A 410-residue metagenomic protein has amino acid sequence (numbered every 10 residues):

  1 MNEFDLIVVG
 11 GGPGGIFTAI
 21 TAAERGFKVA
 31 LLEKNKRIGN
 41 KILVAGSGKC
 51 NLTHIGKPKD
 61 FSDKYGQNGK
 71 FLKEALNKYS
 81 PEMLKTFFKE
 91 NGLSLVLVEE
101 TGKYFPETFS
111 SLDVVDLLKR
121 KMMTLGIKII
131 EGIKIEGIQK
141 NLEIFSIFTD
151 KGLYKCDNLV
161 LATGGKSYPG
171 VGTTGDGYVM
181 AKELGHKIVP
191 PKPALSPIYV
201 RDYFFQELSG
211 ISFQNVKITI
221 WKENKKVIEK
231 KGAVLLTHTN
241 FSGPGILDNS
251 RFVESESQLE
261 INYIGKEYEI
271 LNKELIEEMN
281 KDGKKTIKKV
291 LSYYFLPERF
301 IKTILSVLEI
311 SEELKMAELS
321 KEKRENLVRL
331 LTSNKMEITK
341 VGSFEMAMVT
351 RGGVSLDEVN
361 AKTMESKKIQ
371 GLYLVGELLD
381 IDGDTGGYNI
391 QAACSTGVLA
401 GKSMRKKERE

Functional and structural regions predicted by a protein language model:
M1-G14: Beta1/beta-strand and adjacent pyrophosphate-binding region of the FAD-binding site in flavoprotein oxidoreductases
I7, A23-S47: Glycine-rich FAD pyrophosphate-binding loop
I7-V9, L32, I135, Y154-P169 (+3 more regions): Short hydrophobic core segments
K36-V44, L52, P58-K59, L93-S94 (+2 more regions): An anion/pyrophosphate-binding glycine-rich loop and adjacent beta-alpha core in soluble alpha-beta enzymes
K49-L97: Glycine-rich active-site loop/strand segments that organize a redox cofactor
N77-N158: Feature captures the FAD/FMN-dependent oxidoreductase FAD-binding
I130-E131, G137, T303-D382: A glycine-rich dinucleotide-binding beta-alpha-beta segment and adjacent secondary-structure elements that constitute
N158-F204: Glycine-rich loop(s) and the adjacent beta-strand/alpha-helix scaffold that form part
